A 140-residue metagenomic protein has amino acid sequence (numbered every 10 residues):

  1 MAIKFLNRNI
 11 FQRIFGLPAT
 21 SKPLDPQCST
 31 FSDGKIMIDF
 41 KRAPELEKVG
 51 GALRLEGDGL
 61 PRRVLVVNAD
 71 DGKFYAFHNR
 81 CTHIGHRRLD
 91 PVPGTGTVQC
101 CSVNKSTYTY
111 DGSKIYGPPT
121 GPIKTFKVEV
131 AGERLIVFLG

Functional and structural regions predicted by a protein language model:
A2-V92, T125-G140: N-terminal pre-ligand scaffold of iron-sulfur
N79, G96-Q99: Cys/His-enriched microdomains
R88-P93, Y108-G112: Short Cys/His-rich "knuckle" micro-motifs
Q99-G140: Short, Lys/Arg-rich amphipathic alpha-helical interaction segments that bind nucleic acids or acidic protein surfaces
